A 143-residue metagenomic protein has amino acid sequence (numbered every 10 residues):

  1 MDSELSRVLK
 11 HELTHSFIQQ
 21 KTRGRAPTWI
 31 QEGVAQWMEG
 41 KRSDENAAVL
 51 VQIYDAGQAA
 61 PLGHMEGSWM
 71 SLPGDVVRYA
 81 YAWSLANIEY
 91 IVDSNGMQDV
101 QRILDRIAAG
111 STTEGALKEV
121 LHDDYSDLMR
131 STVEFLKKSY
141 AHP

Functional and structural regions predicted by a protein language model:
M1: Aromatic/His-enriched, Gly/Pro-containing loop or helix-boundary segments that lie immediately adjacent to catalytic
E4-V8, K21-P143: Acidic/His/Gly-enriched intrinsically disordered linker/tail segments that often contain short helix/coil "MoRF-like"
H11, H15: Histidine-centered divalent metal-coordination motifs
S16-Q20: Short alpha-helical functional segments enriched in proximate histidine and acidic residues
